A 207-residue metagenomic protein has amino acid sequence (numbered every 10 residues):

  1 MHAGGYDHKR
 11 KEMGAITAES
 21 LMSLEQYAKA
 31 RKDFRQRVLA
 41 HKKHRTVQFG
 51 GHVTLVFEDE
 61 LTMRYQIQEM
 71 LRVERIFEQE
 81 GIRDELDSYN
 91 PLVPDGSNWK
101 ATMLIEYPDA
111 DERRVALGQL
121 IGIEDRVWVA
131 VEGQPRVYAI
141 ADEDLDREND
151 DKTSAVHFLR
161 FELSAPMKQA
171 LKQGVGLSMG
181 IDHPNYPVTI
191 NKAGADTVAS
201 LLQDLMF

Functional and structural regions predicted by a protein language model:
G5-K100, E106-F207: Long, contiguous binding/interaction regions
